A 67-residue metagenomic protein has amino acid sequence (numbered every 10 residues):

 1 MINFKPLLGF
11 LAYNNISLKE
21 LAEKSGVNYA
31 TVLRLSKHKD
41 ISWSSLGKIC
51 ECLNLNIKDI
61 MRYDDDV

Functional and structural regions predicted by a protein language model:
M1-E20: A short, Lys/Arg-rich alpha-helix, primarily the initiator
A12, K37, D65: Residue-level detection of the helix-turn-helix DNA-binding "recognition helix"
G26-I41: Recognition helix of helix-turn-helix/homeodomain-like DNA-binding domains that insert into the DNA major groove
K39-E51: Short, basic-rich loop-to-helix N-cap that marks the start of a DNA-contacting helix
N54-V67: Short C-terminal boundary/hinge segments that cap the last helix of small helical domains
